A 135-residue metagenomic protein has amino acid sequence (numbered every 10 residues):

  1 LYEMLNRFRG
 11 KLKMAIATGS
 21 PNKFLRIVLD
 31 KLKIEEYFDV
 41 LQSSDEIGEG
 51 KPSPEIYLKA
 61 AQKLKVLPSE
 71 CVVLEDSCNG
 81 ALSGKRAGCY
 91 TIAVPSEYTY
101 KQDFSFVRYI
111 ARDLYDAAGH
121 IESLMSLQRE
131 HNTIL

Functional and structural regions predicted by a protein language model:
Y2, N6, N22, R26-L135: Asp-based, Mg2+/Mn2+-dependent phosphohydrolase catalytic module
L5-F8, M14: Internal catalytic-core helix/loop-beta-alpha segment that presents or stabilizes conserved functional determinants
K11-L12, G88: Glycine-centered short loops/turns at secondary-structure junctions
K13-M14, Y109: A residue-level structural signature of the nucleotidyltransferase/glycosyltransferase Rossmann-like core
A15-I16, A93: Hydrophobic beta-strand core positions in alpha/beta domains
T18-S20: Conserved phosphate-coupling serine/threonine residues in phosphotransfer and NTP-handling enzymes
